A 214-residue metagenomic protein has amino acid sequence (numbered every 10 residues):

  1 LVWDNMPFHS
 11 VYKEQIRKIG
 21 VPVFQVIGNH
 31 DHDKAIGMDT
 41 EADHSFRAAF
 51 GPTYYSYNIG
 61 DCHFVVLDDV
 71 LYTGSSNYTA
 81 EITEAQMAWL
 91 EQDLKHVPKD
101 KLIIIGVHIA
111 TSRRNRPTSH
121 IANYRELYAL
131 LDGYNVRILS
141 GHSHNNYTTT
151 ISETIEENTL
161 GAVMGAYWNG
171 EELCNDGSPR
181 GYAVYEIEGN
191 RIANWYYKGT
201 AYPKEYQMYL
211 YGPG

Functional and structural regions predicted by a protein language model:
L1-V2, G28, L102, H108: Active-site beta-strand/loop signature of hydrolases that rely on acidic residues for catalysis
V2-D4, R113-T118: Short, flexible loop segments at the rims of nucleotide/cofactor-binding pockets, characterized by
M6-K99, I121-L139, N145-I187: Extended active-site neighborhood of metal-dependent phosphoesterases/phosphodiesterases
D69, G106-A110, H142-S143, Y197-G199: Short, well-ordered beta-to-alpha junction loops that form the rim of enzyme active sites and present histidine/acidic
G74-S76, R114, A166, N194 (+1 more regions): Intrinsically disordered, low-complexity acidic/polar segments
W89, I103, Y211-P213: Short, intrinsically disordered, charge-balanced linker/junction segments flanking boundaries in proteins
H96-N115: Short acidic, glycine-rich surface-loop motifs adjacent to enzyme active sites
A183-G214: A short C-terminal boundary segment appended to hydrolase-like catalytic domains
